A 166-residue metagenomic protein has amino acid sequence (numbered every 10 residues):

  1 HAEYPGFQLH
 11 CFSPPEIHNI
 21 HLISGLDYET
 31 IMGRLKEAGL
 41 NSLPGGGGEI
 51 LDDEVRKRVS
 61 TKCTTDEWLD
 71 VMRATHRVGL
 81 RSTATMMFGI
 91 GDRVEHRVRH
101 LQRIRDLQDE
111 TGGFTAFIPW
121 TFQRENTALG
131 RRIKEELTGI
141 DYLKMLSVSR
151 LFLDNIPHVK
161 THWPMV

Functional and structural regions predicted by a protein language model:
H1-K36, G48-I50, S60-E67, G89-H96: Canonical radical SAM enzyme core domain
Q8, E37-G48, D66-A128, G139-H162 (+1 more regions): Conserved C-terminal portion of the radical SAM core fold that forms the substrate/S-adenosylmethionine-binding
S13, I17, G25, N41 (+3 more regions): Generic, low-specificity signal for short hydrophobic/alpha-helical stretches with a mild N-terminal bias, encompassing
H18-I20, D52-R58, E125-G130: A short acidic, helix-capping loop that chelates divalent metal ions and anchors anionic groups
I133-E136: Local sequence-structure signature of Cys/Sec-based thiol-disulfide redox active-site neighborhoods
